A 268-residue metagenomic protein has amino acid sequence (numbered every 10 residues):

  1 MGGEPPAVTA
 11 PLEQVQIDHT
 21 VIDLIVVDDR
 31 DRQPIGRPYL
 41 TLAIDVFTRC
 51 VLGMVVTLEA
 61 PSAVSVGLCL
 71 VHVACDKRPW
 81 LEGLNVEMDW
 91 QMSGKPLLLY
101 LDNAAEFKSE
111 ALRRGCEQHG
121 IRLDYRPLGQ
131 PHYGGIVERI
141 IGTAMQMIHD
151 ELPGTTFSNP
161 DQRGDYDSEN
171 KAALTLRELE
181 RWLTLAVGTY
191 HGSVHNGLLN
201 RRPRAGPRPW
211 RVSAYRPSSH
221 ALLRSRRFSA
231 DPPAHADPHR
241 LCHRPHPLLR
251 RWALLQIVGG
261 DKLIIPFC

Functional and structural regions predicted by a protein language model:
M1-L42, C50, S62-C69, L81 (+1 more regions): Mobile-element integrase/transposase regions, centering on the N-terminal DNA-binding/Zn-coordinating module
E4, R181-C268: C-terminal, beta-rich DNA-binding module of retroviral/retroelements integrases
D18-D23, I44-T48, V56-A60, Y100-A105 (+1 more regions): Short, flexible loop/turn elements at secondary-structure junctions
L24-V27, L52, K108-E110, R251: Short helix/loop capping segments that flank catalytic or ligand/cofactor-binding pockets
D45-L52, G120-R122: Glycine-rich, often proline-containing surface loops adjacent to acidic residues and nearby aromatics that form
V55-W90: Active-site beta-loop-alpha junctions of metal-dependent nucleic acid enzymes, especially the RNase H-like/DDE
M88-L97, L101-H220: Globin-like tetrapyrrole-binding proteins
